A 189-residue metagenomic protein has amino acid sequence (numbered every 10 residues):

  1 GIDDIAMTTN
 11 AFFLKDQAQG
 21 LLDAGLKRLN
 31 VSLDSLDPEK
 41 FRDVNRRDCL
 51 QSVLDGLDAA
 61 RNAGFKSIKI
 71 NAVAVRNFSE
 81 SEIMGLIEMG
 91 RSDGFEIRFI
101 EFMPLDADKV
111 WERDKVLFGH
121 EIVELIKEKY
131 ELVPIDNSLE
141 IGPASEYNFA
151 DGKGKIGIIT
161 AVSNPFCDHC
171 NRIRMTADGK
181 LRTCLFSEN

Functional and structural regions predicted by a protein language model:
G1-R98: Radical SAM/AdoMet-radical enzyme domain recognition
L36-P38, P104-A107: A short, flexible beta-alpha/helix-coil linker loop
L105-N189: Accessory C-terminal segments flanking Radical SAM cores
